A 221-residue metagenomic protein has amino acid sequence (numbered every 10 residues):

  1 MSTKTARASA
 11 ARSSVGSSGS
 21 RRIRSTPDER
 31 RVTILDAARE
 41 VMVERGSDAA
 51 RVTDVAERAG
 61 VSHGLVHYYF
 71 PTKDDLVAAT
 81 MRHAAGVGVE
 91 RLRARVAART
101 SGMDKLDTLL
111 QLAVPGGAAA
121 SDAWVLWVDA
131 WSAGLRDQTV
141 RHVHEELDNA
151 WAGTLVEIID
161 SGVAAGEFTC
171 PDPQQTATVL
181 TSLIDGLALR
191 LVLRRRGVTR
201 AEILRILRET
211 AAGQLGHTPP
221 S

Functional and structural regions predicted by a protein language model:
M1-E29, P219-S221: N-terminal intrinsically disordered/low-complexity leader segments
R30-A38, V55, T80-A84, G88 (+1 more regions): Generic hydrophobic, amphipathic alpha-helix propensity
T33, V41-D75, A79: Helix-turn-helix
A37-A38, A59, G162, A177: Small-residue (primarily alanine) positions within well-ordered alpha-helices, especially packing/interaction faces
E44-D48, R99, A120, A165: Short coil/turn segments at alpha/beta junctions that flank glycine-rich nucleotide-binding fingerprints
A79, E90-A123, T176-L180, L204: Hydrophobic alpha-helical connector segments
K105, A118-H142: Amphipathic alpha-helical segments used for helix-helix packing
T139-E145, N149, V163-A211, T218-S221: Hydrophobic/aromatic-rich alpha-helical bundle segments in the mid-to-C-terminal region
